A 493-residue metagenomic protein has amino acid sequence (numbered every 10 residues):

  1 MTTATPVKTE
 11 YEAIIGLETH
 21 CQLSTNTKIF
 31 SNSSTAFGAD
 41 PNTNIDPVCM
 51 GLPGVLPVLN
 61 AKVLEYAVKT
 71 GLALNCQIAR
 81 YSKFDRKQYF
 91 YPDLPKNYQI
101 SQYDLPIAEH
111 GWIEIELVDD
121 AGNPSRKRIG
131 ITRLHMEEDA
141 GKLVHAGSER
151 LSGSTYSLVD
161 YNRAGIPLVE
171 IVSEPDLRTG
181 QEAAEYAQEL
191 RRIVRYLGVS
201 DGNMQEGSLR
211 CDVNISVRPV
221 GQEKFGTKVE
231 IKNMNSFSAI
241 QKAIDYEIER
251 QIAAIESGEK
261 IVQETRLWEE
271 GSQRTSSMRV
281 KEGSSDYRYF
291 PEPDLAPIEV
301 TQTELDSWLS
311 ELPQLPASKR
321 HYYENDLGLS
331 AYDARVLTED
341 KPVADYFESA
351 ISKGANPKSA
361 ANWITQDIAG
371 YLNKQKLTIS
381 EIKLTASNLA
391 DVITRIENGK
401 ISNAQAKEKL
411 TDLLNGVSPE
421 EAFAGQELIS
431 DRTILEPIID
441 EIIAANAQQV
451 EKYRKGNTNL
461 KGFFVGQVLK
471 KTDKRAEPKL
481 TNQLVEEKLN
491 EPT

Functional and structural regions predicted by a protein language model:
T2-Q314, A331, S352-N356: Basic, nucleic-acid-interacting segments
S24, N214, R218, E249 (+8 more regions): Amphipathic alpha-helical core segments of compact helical bundles
G207-P219, E324-E348, P357-K374, S387 (+2 more regions): Core structural elements
R320-E324, E348-S352, A369, A390-E397 (+3 more regions): Amphipathic alpha-helical segments within well-ordered protein domains
K353-G354, A360, I368-K383, D391-I396 (+1 more regions): M16/insulysin-pitrilysin zinc metalloprotease superfamily fold
S380-A390, N403-K471: Strongly charged, low-complexity linkers/loops
